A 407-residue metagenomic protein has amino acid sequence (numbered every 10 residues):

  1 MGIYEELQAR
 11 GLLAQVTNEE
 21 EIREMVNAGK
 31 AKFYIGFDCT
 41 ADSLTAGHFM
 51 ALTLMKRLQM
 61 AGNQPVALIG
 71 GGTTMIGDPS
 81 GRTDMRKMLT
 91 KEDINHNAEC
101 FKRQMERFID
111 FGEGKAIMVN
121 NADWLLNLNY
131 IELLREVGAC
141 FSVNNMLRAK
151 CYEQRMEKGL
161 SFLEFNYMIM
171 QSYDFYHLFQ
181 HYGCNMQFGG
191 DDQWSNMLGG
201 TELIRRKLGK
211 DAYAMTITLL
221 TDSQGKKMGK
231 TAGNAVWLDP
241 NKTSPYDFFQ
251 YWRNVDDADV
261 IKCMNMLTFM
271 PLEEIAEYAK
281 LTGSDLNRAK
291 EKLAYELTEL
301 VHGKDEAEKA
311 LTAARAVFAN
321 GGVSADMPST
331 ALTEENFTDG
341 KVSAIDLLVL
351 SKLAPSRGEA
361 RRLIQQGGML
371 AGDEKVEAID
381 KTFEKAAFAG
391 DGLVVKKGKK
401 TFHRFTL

Functional and structural regions predicted by a protein language model:
M1-F33: Positively charged, low-complexity intrinsically disordered leader regions
R10, T90-K91, N97-T218, D222: Divalent-metal (Mg2+/Mn2+/Ca2+)-assisted nucleotide/phosphate chemistry catalytic cores
E21-P79, Q187-W194: N-terminal catalytic cores of NTP/NDP-binding nucleotidyl/phosphoryl-transfer enzymes
A51-L58, L178, N196-I204, L297 (+1 more regions): Buried hydrophobic packing segments
G77-G81, L128-L134, K226-A232: Short acidic, glycine/serine/threonine-rich loops at helix termini
P79-N95: A charged helix-plus-loop insertion that forms the helical arch/lid used to bind and gate nucleic-acid substrates
I204-L407: Conserved nucleotide- and phosphate/pyrophosphate-binding catalytic cores in adenylate/nucleotidyl-handling enzymes
